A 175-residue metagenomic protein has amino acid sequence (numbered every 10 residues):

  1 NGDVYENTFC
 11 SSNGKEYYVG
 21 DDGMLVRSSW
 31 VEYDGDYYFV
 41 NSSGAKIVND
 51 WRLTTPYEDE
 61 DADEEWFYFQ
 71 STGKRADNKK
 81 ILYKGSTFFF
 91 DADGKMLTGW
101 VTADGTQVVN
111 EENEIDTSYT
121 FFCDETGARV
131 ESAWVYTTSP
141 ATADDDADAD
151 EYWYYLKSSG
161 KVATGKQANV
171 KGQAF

Functional and structural regions predicted by a protein language model:
N1-F175: Extracellular adhesion/carbohydrate-binding repeat motifs centered on closely spaced tryptophans
